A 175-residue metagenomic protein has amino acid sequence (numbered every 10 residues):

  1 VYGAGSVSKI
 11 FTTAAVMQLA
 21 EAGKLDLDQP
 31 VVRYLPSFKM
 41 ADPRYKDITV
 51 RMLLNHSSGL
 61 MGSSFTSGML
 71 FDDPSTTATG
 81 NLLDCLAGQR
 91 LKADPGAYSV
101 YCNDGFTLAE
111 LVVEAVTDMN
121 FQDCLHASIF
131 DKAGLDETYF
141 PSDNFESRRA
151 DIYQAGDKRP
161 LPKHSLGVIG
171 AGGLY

Functional and structural regions predicted by a protein language model:
V1-G3, P30-Y34, C85, Y139: Conserved beta-strand positions that form and line the central face of beta-propeller blades
Y2-G5, S99-Y101: Catalytic tyrosine of NAD(P)H-dependent dehydrogenase/reductases that use a Tyr as the general acid/base
G3-V31, F106-E114: Active-site SXXK
A15-A20, L35, L54-M61: Generic hydrophobic/packing signal
L27-A41, K132-A133: Short, glycine/proline-biased beta-turn/loop segments that scaffold the active-site neighborhood
D42-Y175: Short, surface-exposed loop or secondary-structure junction motifs that flank catalytic or metal-binding residues
